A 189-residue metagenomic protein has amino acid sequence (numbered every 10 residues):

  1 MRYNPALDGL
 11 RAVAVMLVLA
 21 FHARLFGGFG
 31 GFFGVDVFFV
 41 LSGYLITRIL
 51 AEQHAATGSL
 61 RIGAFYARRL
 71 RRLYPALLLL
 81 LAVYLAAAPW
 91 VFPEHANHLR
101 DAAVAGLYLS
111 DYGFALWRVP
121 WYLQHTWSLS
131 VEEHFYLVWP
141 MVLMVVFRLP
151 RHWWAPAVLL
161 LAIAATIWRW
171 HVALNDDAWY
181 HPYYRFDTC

Functional and structural regions predicted by a protein language model:
Y3-N4, V13-C189: Hydrophobic membrane-embedded alpha-helices and membrane-water interface caps/short interhelical or interfacial loops
D8: Mature N-terminal segment immediately following signal peptide/propeptide cleavage in secreted/periplasmic
